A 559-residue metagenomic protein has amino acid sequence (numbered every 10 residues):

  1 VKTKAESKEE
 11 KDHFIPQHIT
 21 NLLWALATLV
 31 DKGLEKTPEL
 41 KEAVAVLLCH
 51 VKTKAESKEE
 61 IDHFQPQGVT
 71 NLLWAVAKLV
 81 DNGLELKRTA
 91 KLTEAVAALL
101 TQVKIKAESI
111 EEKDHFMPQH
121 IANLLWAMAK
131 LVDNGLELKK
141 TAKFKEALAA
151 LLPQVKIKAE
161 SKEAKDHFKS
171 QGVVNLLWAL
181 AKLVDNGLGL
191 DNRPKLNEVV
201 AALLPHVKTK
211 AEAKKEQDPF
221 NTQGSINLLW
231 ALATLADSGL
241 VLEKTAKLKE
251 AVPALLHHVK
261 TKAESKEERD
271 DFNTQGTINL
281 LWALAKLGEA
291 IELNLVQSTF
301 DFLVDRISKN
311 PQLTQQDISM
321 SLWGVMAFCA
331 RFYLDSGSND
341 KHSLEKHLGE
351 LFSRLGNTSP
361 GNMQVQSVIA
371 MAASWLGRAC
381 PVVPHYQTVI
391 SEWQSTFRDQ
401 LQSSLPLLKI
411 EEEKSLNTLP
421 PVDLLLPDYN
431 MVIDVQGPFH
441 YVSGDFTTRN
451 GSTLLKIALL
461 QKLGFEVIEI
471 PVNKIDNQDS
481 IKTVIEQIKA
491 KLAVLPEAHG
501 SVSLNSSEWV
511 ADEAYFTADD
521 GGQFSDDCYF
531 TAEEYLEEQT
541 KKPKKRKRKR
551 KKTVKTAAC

Functional and structural regions predicted by a protein language model:
V1-K551, K555, C559: Eukaryotic RNA-binding helical-repeat scaffolds
